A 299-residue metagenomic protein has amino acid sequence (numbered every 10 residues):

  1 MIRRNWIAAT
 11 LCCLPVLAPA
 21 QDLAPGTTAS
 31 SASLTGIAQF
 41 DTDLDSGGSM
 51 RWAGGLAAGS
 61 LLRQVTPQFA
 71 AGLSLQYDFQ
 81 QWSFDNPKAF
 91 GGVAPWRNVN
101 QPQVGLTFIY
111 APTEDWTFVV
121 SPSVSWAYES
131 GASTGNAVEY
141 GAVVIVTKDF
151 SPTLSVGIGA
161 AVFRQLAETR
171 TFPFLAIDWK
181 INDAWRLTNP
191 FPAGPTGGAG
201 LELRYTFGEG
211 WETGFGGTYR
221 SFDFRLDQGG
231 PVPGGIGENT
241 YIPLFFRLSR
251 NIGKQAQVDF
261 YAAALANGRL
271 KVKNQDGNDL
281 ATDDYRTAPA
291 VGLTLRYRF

Functional and structural regions predicted by a protein language model:
Q21-P87, N189-F191, T206, T213-G216 (+2 more regions): Short glycine/proline- and aromatic-enriched beta-strand/turn motifs that initiate or cap beta-hairpins
G36-T42, Y77-S83, V124-S130, A160-L166 (+4 more regions): Transmembrane beta-strands of outer-membrane beta-barrel pores
T42-G47, K88-A94, A127-A132, A161-F163 (+4 more regions): Extracellular loop and loop/strand-boundary signature of outer-membrane beta-barrel proteins
G47-A53, V93-N100, S133-V138, Q165-T169 (+3 more regions): Replace "Gram-negative outer membrane beta-barrel proteins" with "bacterial and organellar outer membrane beta-barrel
A53-G59, N100-L106, P122-W126, V138-V144 (+4 more regions): Hydrophobic, lipid-facing positions within transmembrane beta-strands of outer-membrane proteins
L61-R63, F108-Y110, K148, W179 (+4 more regions): Residue-level signature of outer-membrane beta-barrel architecture
P67-L73, E114-F118, P152-I158, A184-T188 (+2 more regions): Repeated loop/turn-to-beta-strand initiation elements of outer-membrane beta-barrel proteins
F174-A184, F246-I252, A256, D283-F299: Outer-membrane beta-barrel "beta-signal"
